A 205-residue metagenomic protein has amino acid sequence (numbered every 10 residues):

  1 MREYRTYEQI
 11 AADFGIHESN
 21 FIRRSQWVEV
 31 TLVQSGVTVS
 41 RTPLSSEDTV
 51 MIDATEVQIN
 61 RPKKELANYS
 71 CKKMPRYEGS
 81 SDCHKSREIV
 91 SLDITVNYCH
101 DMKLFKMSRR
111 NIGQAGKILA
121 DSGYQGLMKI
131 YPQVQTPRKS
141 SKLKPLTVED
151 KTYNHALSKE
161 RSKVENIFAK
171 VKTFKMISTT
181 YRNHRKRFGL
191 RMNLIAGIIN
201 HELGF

Functional and structural regions predicted by a protein language model:
R2-F205: Short, well-ordered secondary-structure "scaffold" segments embedded in the functional core of diverse domains
